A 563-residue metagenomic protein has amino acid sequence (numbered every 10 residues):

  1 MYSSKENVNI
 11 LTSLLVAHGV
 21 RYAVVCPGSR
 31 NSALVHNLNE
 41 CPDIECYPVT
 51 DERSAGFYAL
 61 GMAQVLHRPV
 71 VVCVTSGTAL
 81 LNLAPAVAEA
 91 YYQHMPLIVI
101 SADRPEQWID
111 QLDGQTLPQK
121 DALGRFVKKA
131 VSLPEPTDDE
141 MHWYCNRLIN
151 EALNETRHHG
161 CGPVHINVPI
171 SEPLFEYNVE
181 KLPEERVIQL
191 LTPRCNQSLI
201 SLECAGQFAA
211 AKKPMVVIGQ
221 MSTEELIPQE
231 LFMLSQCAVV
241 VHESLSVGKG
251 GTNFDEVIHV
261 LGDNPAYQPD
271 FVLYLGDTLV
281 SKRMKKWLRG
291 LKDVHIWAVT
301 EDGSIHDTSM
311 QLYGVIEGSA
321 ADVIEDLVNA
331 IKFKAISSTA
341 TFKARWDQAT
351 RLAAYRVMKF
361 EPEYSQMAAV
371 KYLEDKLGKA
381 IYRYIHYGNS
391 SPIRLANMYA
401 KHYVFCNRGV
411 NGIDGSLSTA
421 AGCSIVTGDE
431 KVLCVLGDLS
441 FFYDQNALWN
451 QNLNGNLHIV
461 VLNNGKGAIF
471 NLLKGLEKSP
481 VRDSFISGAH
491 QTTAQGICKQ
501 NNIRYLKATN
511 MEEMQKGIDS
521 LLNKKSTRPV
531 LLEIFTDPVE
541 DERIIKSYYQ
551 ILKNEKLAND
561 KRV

Functional and structural regions predicted by a protein language model:
M1-Y2, L288-N389, A508-V563: Phosphate/pyrophosphate-binding active-site segments
S3-A88: N-terminal cofactor/phosphate-binding cores enriched in small/glycine residues, especially glycine-rich loops such as
V8-L11, V16, S29-R30, L34-L38 (+1 more regions): Active-site diphosphate/adenylate-binding microenvironment
R21-V24, E45-Y47, V65-R104, Y267-G276 (+2 more regions): A short, small-residue-rich loop immediately preceding and capping a beta-strand
I100, Q107-K120, M398-V563: Thiamine diphosphate
S101-A152, V241-D347, Q451, G465 (+2 more regions): Glycine-rich, acidic loop regions that bind phosphate or pyrophosphate groups
L148-E151, E155-A211: Conformationally flexible catalytic loops at phosphate/diphosphate-handling active centers
I218-W297, I305-T308, K401-D429, F442-N446 (+1 more regions): Glycine-rich, anion-gripping cofactor-binding loops and their flanking helix/strand elements in enzyme active sites
